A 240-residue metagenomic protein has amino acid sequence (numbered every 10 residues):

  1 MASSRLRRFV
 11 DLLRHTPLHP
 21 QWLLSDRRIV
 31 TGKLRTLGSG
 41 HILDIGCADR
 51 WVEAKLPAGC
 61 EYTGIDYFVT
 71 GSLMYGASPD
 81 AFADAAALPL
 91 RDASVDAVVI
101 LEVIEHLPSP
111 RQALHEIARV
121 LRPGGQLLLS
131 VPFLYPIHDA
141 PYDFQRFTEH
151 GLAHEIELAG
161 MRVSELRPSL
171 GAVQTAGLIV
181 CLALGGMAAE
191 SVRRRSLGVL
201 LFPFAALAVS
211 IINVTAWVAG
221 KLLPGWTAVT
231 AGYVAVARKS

Functional and structural regions predicted by a protein language model:
M1-A93, A97, L101, L114 (+3 more regions): Conserved N-terminal segment of class I S-adenosyl-L-methionine
R7-R8, L12, T16-P17, F82 (+3 more regions): S-adenosyl-L-methionine-dependent methyltransferase catalytic module, highlighting the catalytic core
E102, H106: A short His-aromatic
